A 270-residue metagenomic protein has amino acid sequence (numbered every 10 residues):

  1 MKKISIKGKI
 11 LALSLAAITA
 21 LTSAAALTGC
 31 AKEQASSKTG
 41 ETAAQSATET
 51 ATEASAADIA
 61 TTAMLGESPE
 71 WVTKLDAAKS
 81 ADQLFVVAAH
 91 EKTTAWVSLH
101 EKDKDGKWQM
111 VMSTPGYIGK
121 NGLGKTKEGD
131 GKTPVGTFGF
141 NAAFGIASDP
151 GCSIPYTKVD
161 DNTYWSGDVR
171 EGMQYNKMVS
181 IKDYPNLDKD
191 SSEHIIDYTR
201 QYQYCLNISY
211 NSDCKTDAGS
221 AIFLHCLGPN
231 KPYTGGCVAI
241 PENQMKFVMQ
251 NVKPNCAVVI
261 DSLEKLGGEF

Functional and structural regions predicted by a protein language model:
K2-T28: Sec-dependent bacterial lipoprotein signal peptides
K9-L11, Q34, G40, V111: Small/flexible residues
L21-A56: Sec-dependent signal peptide cleavage junction
A56-T234, Q244-C256, I260-F270: Cell wall/extracellular polymer interaction/catalysis modules
P241: Conserved "landmark" site that anchors the functional core of diverse proteins
